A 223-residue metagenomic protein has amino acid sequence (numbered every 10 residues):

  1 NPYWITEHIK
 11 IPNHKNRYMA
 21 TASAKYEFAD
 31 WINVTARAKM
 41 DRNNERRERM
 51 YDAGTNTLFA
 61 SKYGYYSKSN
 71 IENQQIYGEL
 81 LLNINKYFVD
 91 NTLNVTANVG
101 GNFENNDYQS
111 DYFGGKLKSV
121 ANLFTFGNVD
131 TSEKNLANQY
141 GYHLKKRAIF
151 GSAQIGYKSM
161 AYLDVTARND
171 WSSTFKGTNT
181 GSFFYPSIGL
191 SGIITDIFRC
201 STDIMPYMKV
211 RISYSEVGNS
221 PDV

Functional and structural regions predicted by a protein language model:
N1-W4, R49-G64, Q109-A137, V223: Surface-exposed loop/turn segments flanking beta-strands in extracellular/periplasmic regions
P2-R49, S67-Y87, T96, Y108-S110 (+1 more regions): Outer-membrane beta-barrel transmembrane strands
W31, Y87-V95, M160, T195-M208: Short loop/turn motifs that connect adjacent beta-strands in outer-membrane beta-barrel proteins
N33-T35, N94-N98, Y162-D164, S187 (+2 more regions): Residue-level detector of the transmembrane beta-barrel scaffold of outer-membrane proteins
M40-N56, F103-K118, F175-N179, T202-D203 (+1 more regions): Outer-membrane beta-barrel and related beta-rich outer-membrane complex signature in Gram-negative bacteria
E79-N85, S187-I197: Short, well-ordered amphipathic alpha-helices
I84-F88, T92-N128: Carboxylate/His-rich catalytic cores and anion/metal-binding grooves
W171-S173: Active-site beta-strand/loop architecture of penicillin-binding DD-peptidases
